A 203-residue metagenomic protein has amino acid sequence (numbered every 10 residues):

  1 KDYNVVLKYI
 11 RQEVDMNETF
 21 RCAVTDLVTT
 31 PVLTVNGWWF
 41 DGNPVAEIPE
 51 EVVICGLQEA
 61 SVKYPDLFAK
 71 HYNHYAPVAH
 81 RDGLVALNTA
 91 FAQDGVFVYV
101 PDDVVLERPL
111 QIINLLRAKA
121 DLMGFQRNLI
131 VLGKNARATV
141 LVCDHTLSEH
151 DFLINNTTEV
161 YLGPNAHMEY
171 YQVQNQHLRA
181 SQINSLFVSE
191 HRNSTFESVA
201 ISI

Functional and structural regions predicted by a protein language model:
K1-W39: Short, Gly/Pro- and small/polar-rich lid/capping loops
L27, P31-N36, F40-I203: Conserved beta-strand/loop scaffold segments within soluble protein domains that form the structured core and edges
